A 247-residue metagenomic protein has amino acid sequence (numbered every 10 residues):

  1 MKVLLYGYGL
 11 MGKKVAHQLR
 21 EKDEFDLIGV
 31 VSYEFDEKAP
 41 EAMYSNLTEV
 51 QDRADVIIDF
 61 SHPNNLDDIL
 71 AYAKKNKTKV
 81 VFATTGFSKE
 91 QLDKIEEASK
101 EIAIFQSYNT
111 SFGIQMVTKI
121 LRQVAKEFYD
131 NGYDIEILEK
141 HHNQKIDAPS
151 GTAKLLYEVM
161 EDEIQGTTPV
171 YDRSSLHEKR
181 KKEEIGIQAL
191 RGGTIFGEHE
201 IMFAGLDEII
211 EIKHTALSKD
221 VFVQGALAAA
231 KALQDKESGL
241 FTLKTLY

Functional and structural regions predicted by a protein language model:
L4-G7: Conserved N-terminal Rossmann-fold NAD(P)-binding element of oxidoreductases
L10-T48, G132-Y247: C-terminal substrate-binding/catalytic lobe of Rossmann-fold NAD(P)-dependent oxidoreductases
L19, A73, E96-S99, F128: A generic structural signal for well-ordered alpha-helical segments
E49-D68, T78-V81: Rossmann-like NAD(P)-binding element
S61-H62, T85, R191: Short glycine-/small-residue-rich Rossmann-like dinucleotide-binding loops
A71, T84-I104: Rossmann-fold NAD(P)-binding glycine/threonine-rich loop
N76-K79, E101-I102: A short helix->loop->beta-strand "cap" motif at the edges of active sites that frequently abuts
A98-S99, A103-H142: Hydrophobic, well-structured mid-protein blocks that either form specific transmembrane helices
